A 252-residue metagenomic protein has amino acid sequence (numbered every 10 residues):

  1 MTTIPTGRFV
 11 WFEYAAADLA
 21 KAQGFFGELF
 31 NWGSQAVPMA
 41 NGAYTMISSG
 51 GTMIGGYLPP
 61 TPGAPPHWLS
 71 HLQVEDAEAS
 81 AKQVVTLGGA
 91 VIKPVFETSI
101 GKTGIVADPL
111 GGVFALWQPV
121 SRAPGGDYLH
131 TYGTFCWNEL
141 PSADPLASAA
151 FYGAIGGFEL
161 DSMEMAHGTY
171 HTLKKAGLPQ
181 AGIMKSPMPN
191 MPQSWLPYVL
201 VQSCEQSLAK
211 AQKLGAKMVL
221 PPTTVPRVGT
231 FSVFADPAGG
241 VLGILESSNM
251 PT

Functional and structural regions predicted by a protein language model:
M1-P5, V85, G89-C136, L140 (+4 more regions): Vicinal oxygen chelate
T2-T52, T86, P94-G101, L140-P179 (+1 more regions): Core segments of cupin and vicinal oxygen chelate
R8-A17, M46-I47, P60-Q83, K102-A107 (+3 more regions): Vicinal oxygen chelate
A36-P38, T61, P187: Short, low-complexity Ser/Thr-rich regulatory SLiMs
M39, T52, P65-P66, P192-Q193 (+1 more regions): A generic fold-level signal
